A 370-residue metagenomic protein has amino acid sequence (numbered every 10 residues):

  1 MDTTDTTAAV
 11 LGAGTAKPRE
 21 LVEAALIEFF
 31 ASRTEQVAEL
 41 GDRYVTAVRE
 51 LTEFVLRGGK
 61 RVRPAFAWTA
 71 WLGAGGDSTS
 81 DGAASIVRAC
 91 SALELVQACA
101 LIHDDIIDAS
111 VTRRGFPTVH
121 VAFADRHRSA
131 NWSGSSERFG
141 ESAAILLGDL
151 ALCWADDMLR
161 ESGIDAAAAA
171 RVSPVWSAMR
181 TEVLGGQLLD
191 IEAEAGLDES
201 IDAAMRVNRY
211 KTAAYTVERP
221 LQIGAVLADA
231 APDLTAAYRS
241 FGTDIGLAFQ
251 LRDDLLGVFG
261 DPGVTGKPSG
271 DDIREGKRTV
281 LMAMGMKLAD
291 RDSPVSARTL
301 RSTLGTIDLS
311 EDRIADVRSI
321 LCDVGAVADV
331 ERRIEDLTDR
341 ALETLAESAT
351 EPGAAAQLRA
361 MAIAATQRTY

Functional and structural regions predicted by a protein language model:
M1-L93, A98, I102, I107-E137 (+5 more regions): Conserved N-terminal diphosphate/IPP-binding helix and adjacent helical/loop segment of trans-prenyltransferase domains
D2-T3, A74, I102-W132, D156 (+3 more regions): Acidic, Mg2+-coordinating active-site segments of isoprenoid diphosphate-utilizing enzymes
S80-V96, E141, A169-V175, L234-I245 (+1 more regions): Alpha-helical scaffolds flanking conserved acidic
G140-L152: Internal, well-ordered alpha/beta segment that forms a basic, Gly-enriched binding/recognition surface
L159-P174, A297-S302: Transmembrane helix-loop-helix
R171-G185: Conserved ATP-utilizing enzyme core subdomain
A315-Y370: Short hairpin/turn module used for nucleic-acid contact or packing/dimerization
